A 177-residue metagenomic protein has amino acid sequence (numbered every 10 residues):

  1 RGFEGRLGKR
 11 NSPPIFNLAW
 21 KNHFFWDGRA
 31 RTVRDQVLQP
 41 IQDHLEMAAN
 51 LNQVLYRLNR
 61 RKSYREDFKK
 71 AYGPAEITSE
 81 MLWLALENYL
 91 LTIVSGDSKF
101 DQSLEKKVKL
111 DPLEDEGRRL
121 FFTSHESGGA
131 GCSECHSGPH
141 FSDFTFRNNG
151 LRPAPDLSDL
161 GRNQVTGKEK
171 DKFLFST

Functional and structural regions predicted by a protein language model:
R1-Q39, D101-T177: Short glycine/threonine-rich turn/loop motifs
Q39-Q42, M47-H125, S133, S137-S142: Post-cleavage N-terminal segment of exported redox proteins
